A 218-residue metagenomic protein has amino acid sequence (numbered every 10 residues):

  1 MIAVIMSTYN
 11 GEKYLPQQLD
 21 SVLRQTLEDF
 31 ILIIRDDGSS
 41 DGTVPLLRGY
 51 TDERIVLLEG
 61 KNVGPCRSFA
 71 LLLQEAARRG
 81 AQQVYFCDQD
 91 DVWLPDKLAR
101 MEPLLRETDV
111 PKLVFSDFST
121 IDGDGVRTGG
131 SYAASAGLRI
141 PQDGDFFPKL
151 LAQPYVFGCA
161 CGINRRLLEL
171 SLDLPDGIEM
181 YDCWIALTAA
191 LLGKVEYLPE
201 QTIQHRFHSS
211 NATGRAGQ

Functional and structural regions predicted by a protein language model:
M1-G217: Nucleotide-sugar donor-binding/catalytic module of glycosyltransferases that assemble extracellular/cell-envelope
